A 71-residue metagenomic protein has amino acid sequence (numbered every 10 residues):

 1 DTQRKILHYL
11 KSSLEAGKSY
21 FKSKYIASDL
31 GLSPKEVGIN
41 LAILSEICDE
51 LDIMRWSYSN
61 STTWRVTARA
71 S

Functional and structural regions predicted by a protein language model:
D1-Y9, Y58-N60: Short alpha-helical segments that sit at the start of domains
S12-K18, I43: Short helix-capping/hinge SLiMs at alpha-helix to coil transitions
K24-A27: A short acidic, leucine-rich amphipathic alpha-helix
L32-I43: Short amphipathic alpha-helical interaction segments
S45-D52: C-terminal flanking helix
I53-S71: Short, cationic-aromatic polyanion-contact patches
